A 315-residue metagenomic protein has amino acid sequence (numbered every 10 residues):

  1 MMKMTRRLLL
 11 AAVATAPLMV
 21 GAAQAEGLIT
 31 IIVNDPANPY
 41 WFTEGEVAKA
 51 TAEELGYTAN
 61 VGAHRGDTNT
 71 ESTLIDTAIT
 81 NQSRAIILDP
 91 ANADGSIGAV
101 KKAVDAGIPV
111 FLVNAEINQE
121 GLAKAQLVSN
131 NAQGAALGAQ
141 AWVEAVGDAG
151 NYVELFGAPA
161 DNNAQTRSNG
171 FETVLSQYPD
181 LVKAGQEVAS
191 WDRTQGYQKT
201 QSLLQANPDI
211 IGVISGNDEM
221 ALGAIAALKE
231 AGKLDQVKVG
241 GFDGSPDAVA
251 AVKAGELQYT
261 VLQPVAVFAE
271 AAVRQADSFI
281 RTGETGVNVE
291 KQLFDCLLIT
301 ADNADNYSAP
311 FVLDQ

Functional and structural regions predicted by a protein language model:
M1-A25: Gram-negative bacterial Sec-dependent N-terminal signal peptides
K3, A23-Q315: A residue-level marker of the well-folded mature domains of exported/periplasmic proteins
